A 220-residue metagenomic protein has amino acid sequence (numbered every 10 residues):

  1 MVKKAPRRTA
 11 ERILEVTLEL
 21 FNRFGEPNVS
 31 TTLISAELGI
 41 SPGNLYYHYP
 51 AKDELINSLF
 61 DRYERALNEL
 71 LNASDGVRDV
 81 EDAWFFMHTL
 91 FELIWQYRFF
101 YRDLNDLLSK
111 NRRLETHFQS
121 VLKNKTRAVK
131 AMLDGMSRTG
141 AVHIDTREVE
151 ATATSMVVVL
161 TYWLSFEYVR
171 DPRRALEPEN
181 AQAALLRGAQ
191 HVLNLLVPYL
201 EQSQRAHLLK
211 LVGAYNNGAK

Functional and structural regions predicted by a protein language model:
V2-A10: Short, Lys/Arg-enriched anionic-surface-contact patches
T9-V16, T152: N-terminal positioning helix adjacent to the helix-turn-helix/winged-helix DNA-binding module
R12, L20-S58: Helix-turn-helix
D61-L67: Short, basic, alpha-helical segments at the C-terminal edge of helix-turn-helix-like DNA-binding modules
N72-F99, A153: Hydrophobic alpha-helical connector segments
I94-T116, K130-D134: Amphipathic alpha-helical segments used for helix-helix packing
R113-T139, E150-S165, A183-P198: Amphipathic alpha-helical packing segments from all-alpha helical-bundle domains
S165-K220: C-terminal peripheral helix-coil segments that are non-catalytic and often amphipathic
